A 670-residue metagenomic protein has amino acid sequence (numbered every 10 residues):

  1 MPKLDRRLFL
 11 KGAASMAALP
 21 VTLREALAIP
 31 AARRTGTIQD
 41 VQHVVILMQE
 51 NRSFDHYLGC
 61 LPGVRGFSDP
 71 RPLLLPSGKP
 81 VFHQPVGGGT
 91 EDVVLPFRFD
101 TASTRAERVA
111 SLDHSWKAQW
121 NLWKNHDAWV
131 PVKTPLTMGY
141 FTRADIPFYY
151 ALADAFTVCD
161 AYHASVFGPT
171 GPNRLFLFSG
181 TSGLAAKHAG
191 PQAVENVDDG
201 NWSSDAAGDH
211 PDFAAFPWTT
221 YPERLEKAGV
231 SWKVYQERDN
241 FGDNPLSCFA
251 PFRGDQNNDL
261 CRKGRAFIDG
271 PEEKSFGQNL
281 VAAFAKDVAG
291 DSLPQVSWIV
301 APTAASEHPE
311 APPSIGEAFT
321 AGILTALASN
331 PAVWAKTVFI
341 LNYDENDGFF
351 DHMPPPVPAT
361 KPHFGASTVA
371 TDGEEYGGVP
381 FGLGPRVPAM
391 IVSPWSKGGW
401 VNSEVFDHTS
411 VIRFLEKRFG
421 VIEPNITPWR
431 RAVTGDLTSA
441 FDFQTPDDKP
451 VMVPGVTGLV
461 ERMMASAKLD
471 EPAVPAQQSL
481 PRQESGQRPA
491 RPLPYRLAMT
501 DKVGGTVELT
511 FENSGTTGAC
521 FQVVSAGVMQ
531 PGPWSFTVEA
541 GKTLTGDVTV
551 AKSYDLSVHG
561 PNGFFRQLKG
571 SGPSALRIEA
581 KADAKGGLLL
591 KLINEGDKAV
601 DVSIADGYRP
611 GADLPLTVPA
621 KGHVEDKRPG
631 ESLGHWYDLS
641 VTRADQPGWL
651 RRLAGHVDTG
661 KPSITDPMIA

Functional and structural regions predicted by a protein language model:
P2-A670: N-terminal pro-sequences and low-complexity stem/linker regions of secreted or lumenal proteins
